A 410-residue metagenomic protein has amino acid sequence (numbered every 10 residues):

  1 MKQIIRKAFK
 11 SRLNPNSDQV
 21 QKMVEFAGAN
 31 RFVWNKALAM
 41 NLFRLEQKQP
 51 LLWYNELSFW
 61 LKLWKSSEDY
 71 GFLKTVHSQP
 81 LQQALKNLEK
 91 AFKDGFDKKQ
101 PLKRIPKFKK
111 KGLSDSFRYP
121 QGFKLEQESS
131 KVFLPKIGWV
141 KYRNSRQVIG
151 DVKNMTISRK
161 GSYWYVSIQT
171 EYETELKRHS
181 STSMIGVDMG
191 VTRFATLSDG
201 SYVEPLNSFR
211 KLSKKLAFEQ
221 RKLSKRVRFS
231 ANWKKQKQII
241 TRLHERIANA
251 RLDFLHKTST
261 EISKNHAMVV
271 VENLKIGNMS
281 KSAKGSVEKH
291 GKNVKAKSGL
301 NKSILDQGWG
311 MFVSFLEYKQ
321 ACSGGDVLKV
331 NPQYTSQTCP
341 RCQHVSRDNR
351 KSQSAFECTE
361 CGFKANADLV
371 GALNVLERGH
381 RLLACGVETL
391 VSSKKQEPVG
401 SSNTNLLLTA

Functional and structural regions predicted by a protein language model:
M1-L81: Gly/serine-rich nucleotide phosphate-binding loop at the start of the catalytic core of nucleotide/ADP-ribose-handling
K7, K136, N144-D151, R159-A410: Positively charged, helix-rich recognition surfaces that bind polyanionic ligands
L13, L88, L316: TRNA-binding/sensing appendages of the translation machinery
M23-F26, N30, H77-A84, R251-L255 (+2 more regions): Hydrophobic (often cysteine-bearing) scaffold residues that line and stabilize catalytic clefts of nucleotide/cofactor
A37, A84-G95, L369-G379: Stable alpha-helical structural segments in soluble proteins, enriched in small hydrophobic residues
L38, L42-L45, F92, F96-K103 (+2 more regions): Long, hydrophobic, amphipathic alpha-helical segments used as structural scaffolds
L45-L57, K98-K99, K177-S180, R226-N232: Short, glycine- and charge-enriched coil/turn segments that flank and shape catalytic ligand pockets
N55-S158, G285, K302, D306: Acidic carboxylate diad motif detector
